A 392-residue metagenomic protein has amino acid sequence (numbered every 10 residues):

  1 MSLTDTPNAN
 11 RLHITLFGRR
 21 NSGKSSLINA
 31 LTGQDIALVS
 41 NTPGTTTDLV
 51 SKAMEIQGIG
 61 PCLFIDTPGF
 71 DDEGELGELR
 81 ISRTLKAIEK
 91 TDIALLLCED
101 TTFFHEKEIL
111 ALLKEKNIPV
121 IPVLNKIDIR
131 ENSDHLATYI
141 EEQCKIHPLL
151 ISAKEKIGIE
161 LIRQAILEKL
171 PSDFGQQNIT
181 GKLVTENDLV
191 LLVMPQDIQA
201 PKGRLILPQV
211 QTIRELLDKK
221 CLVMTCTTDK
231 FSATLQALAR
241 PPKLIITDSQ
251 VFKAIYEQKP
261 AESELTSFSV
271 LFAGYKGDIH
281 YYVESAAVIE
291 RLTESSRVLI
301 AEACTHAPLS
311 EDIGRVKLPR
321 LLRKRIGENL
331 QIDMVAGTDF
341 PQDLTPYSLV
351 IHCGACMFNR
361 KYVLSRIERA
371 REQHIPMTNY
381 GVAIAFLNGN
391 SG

Functional and structural regions predicted by a protein language model:
M1, R19-S25, G203-G392: C-terminal effector/interaction modules appended to NTPase cores
M1-E78, S82, K86-E89: Conserved G1/Walker A P-loop phosphate-binding module
I14, V190, S296-V298: Conserved hydrophobic helix-helix packing surfaces used for dimerization/oligomerization
N41, F70-L76, C98-T101, K169-P171 (+3 more regions): Short, flexible loop segments at the rims of nucleotide/cofactor-binding pockets, characterized by
K52-G60, I65, E75-P148, N178-K182 (+4 more regions): Conserved C-terminal guanine-recognition region of P-loop GTPase G domains, centered on the G4
T67, L97-T101, I118-H135, L149-G158 (+8 more regions): G-domain G4 guanine-recognition motif of GTPases
E115-I121, K126-K182, L189-L191, K220-D229 (+4 more regions): Canonical P-loop GTPase G-domain recognition
L183-Q209: Long, well-ordered amphipathic alpha-helical subdomains in the mid-to-C-terminal portions of large enzyme subunits
